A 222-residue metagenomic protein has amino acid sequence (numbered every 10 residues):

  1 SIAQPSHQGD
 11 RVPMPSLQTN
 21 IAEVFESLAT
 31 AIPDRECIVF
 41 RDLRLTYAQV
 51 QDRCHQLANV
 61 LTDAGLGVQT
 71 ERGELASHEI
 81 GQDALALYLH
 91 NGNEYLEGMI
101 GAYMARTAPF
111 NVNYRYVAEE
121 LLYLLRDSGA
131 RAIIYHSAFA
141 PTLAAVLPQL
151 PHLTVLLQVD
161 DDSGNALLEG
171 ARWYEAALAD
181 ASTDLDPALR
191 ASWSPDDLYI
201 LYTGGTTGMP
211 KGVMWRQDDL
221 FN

Functional and structural regions predicted by a protein language model:
S1-Q18, L43: Flexible, non-catalytic linker and terminal segments flanking ANL/adenylate-forming cores
R11-T19, N165-D197: Flexible, low-complexity linker/hinge segments
L17, L43, V60-Y116: Conserved AMP-binding/adenylate-forming
E23-Q49, A64-E79, D160, G164-A166: AMP-dependent adenylate-forming
P33, Q158, A181-Y202, M209 (+1 more regions): Conserved pre-ATP/AMP-binding loop-to-beta segment of ANL
H55, N59, V213-N222: Conserved structural elements of the adenylate-forming
L85, A102, I133, D197 (+1 more regions): Conserved S/T- and glycine-rich ATP-binding loop of Class I adenylate-forming
M104-D180: Structural core segment of the AMP-binding/adenylate-forming
